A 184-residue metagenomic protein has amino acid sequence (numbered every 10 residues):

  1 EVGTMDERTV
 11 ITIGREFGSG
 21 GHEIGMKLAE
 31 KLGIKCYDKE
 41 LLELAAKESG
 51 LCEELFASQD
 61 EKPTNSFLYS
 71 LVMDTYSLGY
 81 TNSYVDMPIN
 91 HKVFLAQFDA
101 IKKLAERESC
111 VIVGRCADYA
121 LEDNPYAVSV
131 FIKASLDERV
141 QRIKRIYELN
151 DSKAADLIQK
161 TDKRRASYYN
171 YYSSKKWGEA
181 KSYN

Functional and structural regions predicted by a protein language model:
E1-M5: Short, Lys/Arg-enriched N-terminal segments with co-localized hydrophobic residues within the first ~10-30 amino acids
E7-E16, E108: Pre-Walker A (Motif I) flank of P-loop NTPase domains
I13-L28: Glycine-rich phosphate-binding P-loop
K35-K47: Short beta-strand-centered segment that lines the nucleotide-binding/catalytic pocket of NTP-utilizing
A46-S109: ATP-dependent small-molecule kinase phosphotransfer cores that center on conserved nucleotide phosphate-binding segments
S66-L71, N150-N184: Small-molecule kinase domains that catalyze NTP-dependent phosphoryl transfer to phosphate-bearing small molecules
G114-D118: Short, polar loop motifs at secondary-structure junctions
D123-I146, D151-Q159: Conserved phosphate-donor/acceptor-positioning beta-strand/loop module used by diverse small-molecule
